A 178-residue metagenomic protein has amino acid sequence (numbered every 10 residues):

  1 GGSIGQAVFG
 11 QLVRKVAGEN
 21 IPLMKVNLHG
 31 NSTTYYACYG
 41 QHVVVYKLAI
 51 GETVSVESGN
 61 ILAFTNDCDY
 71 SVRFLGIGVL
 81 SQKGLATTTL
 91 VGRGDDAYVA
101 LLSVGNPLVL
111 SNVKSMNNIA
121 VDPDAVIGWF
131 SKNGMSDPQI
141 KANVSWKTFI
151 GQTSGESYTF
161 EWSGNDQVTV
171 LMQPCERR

Functional and structural regions predicted by a protein language model:
G1-R178: Composition-driven recognition of glycine/serine/threonine/acidic- and proline-rich low-complexity segments and repeats
